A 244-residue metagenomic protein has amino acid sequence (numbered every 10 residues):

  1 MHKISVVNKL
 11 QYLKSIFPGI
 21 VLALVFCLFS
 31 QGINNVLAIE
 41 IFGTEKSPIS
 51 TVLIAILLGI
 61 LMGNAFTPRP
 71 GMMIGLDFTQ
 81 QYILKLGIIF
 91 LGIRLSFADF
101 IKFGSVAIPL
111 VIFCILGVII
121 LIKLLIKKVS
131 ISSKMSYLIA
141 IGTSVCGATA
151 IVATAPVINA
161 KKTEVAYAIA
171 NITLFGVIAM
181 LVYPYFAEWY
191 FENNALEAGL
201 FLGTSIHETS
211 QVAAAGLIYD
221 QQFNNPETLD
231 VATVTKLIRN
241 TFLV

Functional and structural regions predicted by a protein language model:
H2-F78, L91-A98, V244: Structural signature of multi-pass alpha-helical membrane transport proteins
P18, L22, F78-G87, L91 (+2 more regions): Entry/N-cap segments of selected transmembrane alpha helices and their immediately preceding amphipathic helices
F26, S30, V118, I122 (+4 more regions): Alpha-helical transmembrane segments of multipass membrane proteins
G32-E45, F97-F103, E188-L196, D220-V231: Membrane-interface helix termini and inter-helical loops of multi-pass transporters
T67-M73, K102-A107, K134-Y137, Y167-A168 (+2 more regions): Short alpha-helical transmembrane interface motifs in multi-pass membrane proteins
P109-T143, A179-N193: Transmembrane alpha-helices that form the ion-translocation and gating core of multi-pass ion transport proteins
I131-A179, L196-Q221: Alpha-helical membrane segments and immediately flanking helix-loop junctions that form or couple to the substrate/ion
N225-V244: Oxyanion-binding "anion nests"
